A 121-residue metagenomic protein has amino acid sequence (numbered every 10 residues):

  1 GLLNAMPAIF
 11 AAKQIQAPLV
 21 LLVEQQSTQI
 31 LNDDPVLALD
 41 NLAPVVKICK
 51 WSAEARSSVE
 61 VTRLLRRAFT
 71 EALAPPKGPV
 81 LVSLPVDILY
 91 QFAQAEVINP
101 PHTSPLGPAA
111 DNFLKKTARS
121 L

Functional and structural regions predicted by a protein language model:
G1-L121: N-terminal alpha/beta PP-like core and its mobile active-site loop of ThDP/TPP-dependent enzymes
